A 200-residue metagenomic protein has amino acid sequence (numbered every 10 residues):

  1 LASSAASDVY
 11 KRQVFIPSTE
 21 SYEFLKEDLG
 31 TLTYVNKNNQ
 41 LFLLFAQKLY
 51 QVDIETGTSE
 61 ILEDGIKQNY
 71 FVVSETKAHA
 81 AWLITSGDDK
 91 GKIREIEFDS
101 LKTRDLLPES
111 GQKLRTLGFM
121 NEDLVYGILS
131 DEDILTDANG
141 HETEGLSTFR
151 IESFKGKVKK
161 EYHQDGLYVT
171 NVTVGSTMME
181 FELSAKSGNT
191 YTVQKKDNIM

Functional and structural regions predicted by a protein language model:
L1-A6, Y10-Q13: Single conserved hydrophobic/aromatic residue that forms the stacking wall/gate of nucleotide- or nucleobase-binding
S4-S7, T33-K48, V73-D89, G127-D133 (+2 more regions): Beta-strand C-termini and the immediately following turn/loop, strongest in propeller blades
S7, T103-R104, S110-S153: Short, solvent-exposed linear motifs at loop/edge-of-secondary-structure regions
V14-F24, G57-E63, K102-L107, V158-E161: A short beta-strand motif characteristic of beta-propeller blades
E23-Y34, G65-E75, G111-M120, Q164-S176: Repeated scaffold domains used in trafficking and secretory/extracellular systems, primarily beta-propellers
Q51, E95-E97, I151: Conserved blade-register residue in beta-propeller folds
N69-K113, L117: Eukaryotic tandem repeat interaction scaffolds
T136-M200: Acidic, small-residue rich beta-repeat scaffolds with periodic aromatic anchors
